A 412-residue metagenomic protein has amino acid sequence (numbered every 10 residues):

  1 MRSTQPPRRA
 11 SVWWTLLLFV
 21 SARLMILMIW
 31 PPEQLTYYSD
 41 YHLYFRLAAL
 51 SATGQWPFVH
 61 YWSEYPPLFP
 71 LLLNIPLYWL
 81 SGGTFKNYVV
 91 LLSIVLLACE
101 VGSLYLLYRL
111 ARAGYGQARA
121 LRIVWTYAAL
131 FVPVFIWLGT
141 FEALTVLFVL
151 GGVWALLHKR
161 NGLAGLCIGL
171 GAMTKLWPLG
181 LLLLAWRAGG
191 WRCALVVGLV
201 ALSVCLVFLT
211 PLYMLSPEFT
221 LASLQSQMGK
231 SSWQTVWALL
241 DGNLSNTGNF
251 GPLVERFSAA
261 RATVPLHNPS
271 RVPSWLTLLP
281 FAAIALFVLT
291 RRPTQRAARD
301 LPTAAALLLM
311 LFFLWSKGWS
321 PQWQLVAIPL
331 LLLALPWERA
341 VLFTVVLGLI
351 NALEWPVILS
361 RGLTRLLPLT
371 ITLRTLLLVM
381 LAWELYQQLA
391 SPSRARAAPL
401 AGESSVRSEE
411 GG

Functional and structural regions predicted by a protein language model:
M1-I29, R112-Y115, R122, L301-P302 (+2 more regions): Start-transfer (signal-anchor) and selected internal transmembrane alpha helices of multi-pass inner/ER membrane
M1-S3, L179-L206, T210-P217: Perimembrane helix-loop-helix junctions
A22-I29, T36-S39, T220-W237, A305 (+1 more regions): Transmembrane helical bundles and short interhelical boundary loops of multi-pass, membrane-embedded
P32-L47, H60-I75, S231-V236: Extracytoplasmic catalytic/substrate-binding loops of multi-pass membrane glycan-assembly enzymes
S93, V101-L104, T235-L314, Q388-E403 (+1 more regions): Aromatic/glycine/proline-enriched transmembrane-helix motif characteristic of membrane-embedded glycan-assembly enzymes
G102, L107-L130, R296-R299: Transmembrane-helix signature of polytopic, membrane-embedded enzymes that assemble or transfer cell-envelope glycans
L106, L144-N161, L309: Specific aromatic-rich, kink-prone transmembrane helix
R119-G139, A143-L150, W154, W177 (+1 more regions): Membrane-embedded helix bundles of polyisoprenyl
